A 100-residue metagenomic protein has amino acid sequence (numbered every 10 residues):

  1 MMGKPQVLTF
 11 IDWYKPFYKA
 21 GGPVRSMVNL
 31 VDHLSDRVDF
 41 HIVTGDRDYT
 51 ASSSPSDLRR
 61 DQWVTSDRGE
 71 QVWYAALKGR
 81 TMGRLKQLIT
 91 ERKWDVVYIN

Functional and structural regions predicted by a protein language model:
G3-V7: Extreme N-terminal starter segment of soluble prokaryotic enzymes
F10, P23-S26, G45, N100: Replace "coordinates the UDP/GDP/TDP-sugar" with "coordinates nucleotide-activated sugar donors
I11-F17, H33-G79: N-terminal strand-loop element at the rim of the active site of nucleotide-sugar-dependent glycosyltransferases
A20, A75, I99: Flexible, glycine- and charge-enriched loops at secondary-structure boundaries
G22-L34: Short amphipathic alpha-helix
P23, K78-T81: Conserved donor sugar-nucleotide recognition element shared by glycan-biosynthetic enzymes
M27-V28, R59, M82-Q87: A generic local structural motif
K86-N100: Short N-terminal targeting/anchoring amphipathic segment
